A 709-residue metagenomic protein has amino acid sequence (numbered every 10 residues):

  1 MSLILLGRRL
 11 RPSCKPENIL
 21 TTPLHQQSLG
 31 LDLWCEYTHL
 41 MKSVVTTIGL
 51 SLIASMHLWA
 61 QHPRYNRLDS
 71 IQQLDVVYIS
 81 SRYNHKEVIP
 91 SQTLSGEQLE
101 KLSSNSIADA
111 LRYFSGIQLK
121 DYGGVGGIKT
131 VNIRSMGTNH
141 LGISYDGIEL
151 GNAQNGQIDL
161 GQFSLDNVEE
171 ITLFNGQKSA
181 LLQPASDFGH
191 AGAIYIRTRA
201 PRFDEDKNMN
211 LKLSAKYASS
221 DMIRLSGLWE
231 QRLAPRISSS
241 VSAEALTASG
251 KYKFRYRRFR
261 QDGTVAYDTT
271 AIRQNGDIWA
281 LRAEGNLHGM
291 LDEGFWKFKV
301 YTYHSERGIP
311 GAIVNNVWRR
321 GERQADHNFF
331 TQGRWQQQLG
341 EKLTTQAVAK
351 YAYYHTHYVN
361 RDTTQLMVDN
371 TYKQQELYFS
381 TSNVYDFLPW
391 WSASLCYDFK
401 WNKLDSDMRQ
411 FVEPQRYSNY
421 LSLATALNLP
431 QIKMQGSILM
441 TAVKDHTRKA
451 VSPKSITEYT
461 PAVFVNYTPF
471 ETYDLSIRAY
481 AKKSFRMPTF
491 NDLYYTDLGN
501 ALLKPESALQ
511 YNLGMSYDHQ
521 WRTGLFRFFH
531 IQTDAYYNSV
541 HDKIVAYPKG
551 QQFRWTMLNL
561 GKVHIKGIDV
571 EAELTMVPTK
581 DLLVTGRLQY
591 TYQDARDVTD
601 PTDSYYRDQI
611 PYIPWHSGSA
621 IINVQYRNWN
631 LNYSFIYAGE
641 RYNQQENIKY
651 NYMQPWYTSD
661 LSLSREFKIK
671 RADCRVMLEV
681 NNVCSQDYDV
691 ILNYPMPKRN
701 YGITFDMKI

Functional and structural regions predicted by a protein language model:
H62-R64, T270-A283, E293-T345, Y351-E376 (+3 more regions): Flexible loop and strand-edge segments within Gram-negative outer membrane beta-barrel domains
I71-L102: N-terminal periplasmic "start-of-domain" segments of outer-membrane beta-barrel proteins
I107-A110, K129-N132, G161-S164, L173 (+2 more regions): N-terminal periplasmic accessory domains that precede and gate Gram-negative outer-membrane beta-barrel machines
A108, R112-E149: Extracytoplasmic beta-strand/coil segments of soluble accessory domains associated with Gram-negative outer-membrane
E149-K178: Short acidic/polar hinge/loop motifs at secondary-structure boundaries that mediate gating or recognition
D221-T247, F259-E306, H327-T344, N383 (+4 more regions): Transmembrane beta-barrel wall of Gram-negative outer-membrane proteins
K342, Q346-Y358, F470, I477-Y480 (+2 more regions): Membrane-embedded beta-barrel scaffold of Gram-negative outer-membrane proteins
Q431, F528-S539, L558-Y642, D673: Gram-negative outer-membrane beta-barrel transporters
